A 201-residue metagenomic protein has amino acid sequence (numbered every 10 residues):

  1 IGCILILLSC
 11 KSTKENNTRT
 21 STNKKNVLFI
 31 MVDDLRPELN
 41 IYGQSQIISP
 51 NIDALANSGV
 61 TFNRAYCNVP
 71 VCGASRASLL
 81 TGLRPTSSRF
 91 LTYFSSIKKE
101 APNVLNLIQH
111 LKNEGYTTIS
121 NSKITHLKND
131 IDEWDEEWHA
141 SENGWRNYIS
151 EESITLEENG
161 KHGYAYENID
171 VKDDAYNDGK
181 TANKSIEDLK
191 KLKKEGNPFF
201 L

Functional and structural regions predicted by a protein language model:
I1-C3, C10-L201: Formylglycine-dependent sulfatase
